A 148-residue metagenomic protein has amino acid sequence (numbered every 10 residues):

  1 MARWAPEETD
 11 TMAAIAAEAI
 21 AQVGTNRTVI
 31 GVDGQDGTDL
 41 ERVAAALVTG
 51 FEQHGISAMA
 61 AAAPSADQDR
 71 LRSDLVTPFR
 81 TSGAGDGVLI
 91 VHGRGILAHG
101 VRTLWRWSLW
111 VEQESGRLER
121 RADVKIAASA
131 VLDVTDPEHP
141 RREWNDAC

Functional and structural regions predicted by a protein language model:
M1, A19-A21, V32: N-terminal membrane-targeting/anchoring modules of bacterial envelope and secretion proteins
M1-T9, V29, G95-I96, V101-C148: Conserved NTP phosphate-binding and transfer environment spanning the P-loop NTPase/kinase superfamily
R3-W4, H54-G100: Conserved nucleotide-sensing/catalytic segment adjacent to the nucleotide-binding pocket in NTP-handling enzymes
T9-G24: Pre-Walker A adenine-sensing motif
V23-T25, T81-D86, R102-T103, K125-I126: Flexible, charged surface loops at secondary-structure boundaries
R27-G31, G87-I90: Residue-level preference for the first positions of well-ordered beta-strands
I30-T49: Glycine-rich phosphate-binding P-loop
D33-G37, A63-S65, H92-R94, E112-Q113 (+1 more regions): Structural motif
